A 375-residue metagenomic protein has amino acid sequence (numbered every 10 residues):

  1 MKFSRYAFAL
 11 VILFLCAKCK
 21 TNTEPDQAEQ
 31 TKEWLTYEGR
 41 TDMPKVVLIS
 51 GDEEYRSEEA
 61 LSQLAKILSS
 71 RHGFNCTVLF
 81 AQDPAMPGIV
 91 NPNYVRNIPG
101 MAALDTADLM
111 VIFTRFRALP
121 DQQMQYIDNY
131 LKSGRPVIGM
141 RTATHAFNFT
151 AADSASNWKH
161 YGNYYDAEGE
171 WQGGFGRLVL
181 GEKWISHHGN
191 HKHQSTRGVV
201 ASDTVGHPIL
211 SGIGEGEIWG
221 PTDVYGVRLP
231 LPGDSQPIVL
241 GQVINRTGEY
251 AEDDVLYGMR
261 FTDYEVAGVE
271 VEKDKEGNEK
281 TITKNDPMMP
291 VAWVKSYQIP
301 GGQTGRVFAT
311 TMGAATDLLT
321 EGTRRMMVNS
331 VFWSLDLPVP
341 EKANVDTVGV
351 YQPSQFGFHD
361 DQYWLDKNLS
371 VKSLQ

Functional and structural regions predicted by a protein language model:
M1-F8: Bacterial N-terminal signal peptides that target proteins for export
L15-K18: C-terminal motif of bacterial Sec signal peptides marking the signal peptidase cleavage site
E24-P44, A60, S70-F74, N245-Q375: Extracellular ligand-binding/catalytic regions of CAZymes and related secreted enzymes and adhesion modules
D26-Q27, L35-T36, K45-I49, E53-F147: Helical hinge/lid and interdomain linker segments adjacent to catalytic or ligand-binding clefts that mediate domain
V47, I138, Q236-L240, F308-T310: Hydrophobic/aromatic beta-strand patches that form the interior of the parallel beta-sheet core in alpha/beta enzyme
A65, D128, L210, V328-F332: Non-transmembrane alpha-helical segments in soluble domains of secreted/periplasmic/extracellular proteins
S69, N75, V95, T106 (+1 more regions): Catalytic beta-strand/loop cores that center a nucleophilic Ser/Cys/Thr and support acyl-enzyme chemistry
I112, R117-E215: A glycine-rich, often tryptophan-bearing local segment used as a flexible ligand/cofactor-contacting loop or short
